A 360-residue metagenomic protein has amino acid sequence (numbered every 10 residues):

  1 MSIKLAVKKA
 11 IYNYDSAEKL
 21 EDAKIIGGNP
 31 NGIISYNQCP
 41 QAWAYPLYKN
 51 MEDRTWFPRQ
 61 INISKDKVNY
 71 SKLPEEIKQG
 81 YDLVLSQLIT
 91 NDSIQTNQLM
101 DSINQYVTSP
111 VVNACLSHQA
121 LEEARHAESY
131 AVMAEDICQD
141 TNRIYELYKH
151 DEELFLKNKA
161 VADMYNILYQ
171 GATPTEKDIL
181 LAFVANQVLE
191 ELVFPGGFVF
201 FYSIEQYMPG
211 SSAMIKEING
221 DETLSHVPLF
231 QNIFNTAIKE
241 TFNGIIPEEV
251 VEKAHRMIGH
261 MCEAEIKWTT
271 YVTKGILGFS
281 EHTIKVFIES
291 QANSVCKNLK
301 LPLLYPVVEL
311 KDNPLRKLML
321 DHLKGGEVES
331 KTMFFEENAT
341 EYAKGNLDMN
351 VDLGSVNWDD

Functional and structural regions predicted by a protein language model:
S2-D360: Non-heme di-metal
